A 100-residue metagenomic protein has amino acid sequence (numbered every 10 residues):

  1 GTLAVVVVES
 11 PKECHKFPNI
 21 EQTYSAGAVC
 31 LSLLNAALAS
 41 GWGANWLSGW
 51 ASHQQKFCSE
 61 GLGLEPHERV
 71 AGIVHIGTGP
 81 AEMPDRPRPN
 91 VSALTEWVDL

Functional and structural regions predicted by a protein language model:
G1-L100: Acidic, surface-exposed loops and disordered segments
